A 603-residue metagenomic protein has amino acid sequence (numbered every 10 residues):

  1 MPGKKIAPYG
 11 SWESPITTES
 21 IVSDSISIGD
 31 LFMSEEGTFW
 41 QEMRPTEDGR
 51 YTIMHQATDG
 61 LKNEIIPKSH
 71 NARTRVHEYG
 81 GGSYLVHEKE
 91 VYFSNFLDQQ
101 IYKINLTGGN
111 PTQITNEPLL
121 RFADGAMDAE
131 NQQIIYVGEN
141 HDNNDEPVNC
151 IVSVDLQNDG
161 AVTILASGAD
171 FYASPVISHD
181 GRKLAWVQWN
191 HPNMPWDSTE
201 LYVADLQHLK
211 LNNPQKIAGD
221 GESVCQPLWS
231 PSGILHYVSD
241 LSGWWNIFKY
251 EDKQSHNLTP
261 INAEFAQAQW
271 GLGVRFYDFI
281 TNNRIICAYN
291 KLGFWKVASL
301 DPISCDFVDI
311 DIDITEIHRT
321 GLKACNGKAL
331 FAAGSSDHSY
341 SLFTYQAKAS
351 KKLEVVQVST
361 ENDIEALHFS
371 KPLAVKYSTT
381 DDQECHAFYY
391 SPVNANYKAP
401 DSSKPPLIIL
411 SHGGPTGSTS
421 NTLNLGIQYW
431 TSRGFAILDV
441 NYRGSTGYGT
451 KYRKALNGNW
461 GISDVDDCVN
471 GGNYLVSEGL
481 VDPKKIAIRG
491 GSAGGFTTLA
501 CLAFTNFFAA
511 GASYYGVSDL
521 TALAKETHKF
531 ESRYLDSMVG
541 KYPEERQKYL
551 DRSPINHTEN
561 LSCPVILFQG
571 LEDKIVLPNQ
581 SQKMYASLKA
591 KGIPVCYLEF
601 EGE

Functional and structural regions predicted by a protein language model:
P2-S27, A57-Y79, I104-R121, V152-A173 (+6 more regions): Multi-bladed beta-propeller domains
S25-F32, F39-E42, Y51, N63-E64 (+8 more regions): Non-catalytic accessory segments flanking enzyme active sites
M33-E35, V86-E88, D128-E130, H179-D180 (+3 more regions): Residue-level detector of Asp-centered blade-edge/turn motifs that repeat once per structural unit in beta-propeller
T38, V91, I134, L184 (+3 more regions): Hydrophobic beta-strand positions that form the internal "hydrophobic ladder" of WD40/Gbeta-like beta-propeller blades
E42-T52, A72-E78, F93-I101, N116-F122 (+11 more regions): A flexible loop/linker signature enriched in serine peptidases of the S9 family
E90-L106, P111-T112, A123-M127, I134: Hydrophobic or amphipathic alpha-helical targeting/insertion segments
H141-D142, P192, S359-K484, G491 (+2 more regions): Cap/lid segment of the alpha/beta-hydrolase catalytic domain
Y442-E603: Active-site-proximal cap/loop segments of hydrolase catalytic domains
